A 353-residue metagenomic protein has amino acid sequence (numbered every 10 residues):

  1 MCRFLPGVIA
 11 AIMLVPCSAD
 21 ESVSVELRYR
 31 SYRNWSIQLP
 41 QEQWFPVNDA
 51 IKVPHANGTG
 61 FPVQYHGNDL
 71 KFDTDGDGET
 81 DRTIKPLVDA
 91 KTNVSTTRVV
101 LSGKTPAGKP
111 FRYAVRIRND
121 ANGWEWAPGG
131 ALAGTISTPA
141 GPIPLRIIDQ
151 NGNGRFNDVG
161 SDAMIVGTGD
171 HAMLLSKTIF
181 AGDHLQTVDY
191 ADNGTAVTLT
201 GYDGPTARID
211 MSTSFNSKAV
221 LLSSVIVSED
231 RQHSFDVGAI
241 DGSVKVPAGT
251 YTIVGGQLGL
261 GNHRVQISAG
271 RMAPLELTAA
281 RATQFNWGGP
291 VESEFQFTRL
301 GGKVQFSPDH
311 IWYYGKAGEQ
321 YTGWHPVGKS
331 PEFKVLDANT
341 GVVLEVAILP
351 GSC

Functional and structural regions predicted by a protein language model:
M1-F4: Positively charged n-region of N-terminal signal peptides that target proteins for export
P6-V15: Bacterial N-terminal signal peptides
A19-Q232, G238-N339, L349-C353: Calcium-binding acidic motifs and repeat modules
V342-E345: Local beta-strand/beta-hairpin segments that build beta-sheet-rich folds
